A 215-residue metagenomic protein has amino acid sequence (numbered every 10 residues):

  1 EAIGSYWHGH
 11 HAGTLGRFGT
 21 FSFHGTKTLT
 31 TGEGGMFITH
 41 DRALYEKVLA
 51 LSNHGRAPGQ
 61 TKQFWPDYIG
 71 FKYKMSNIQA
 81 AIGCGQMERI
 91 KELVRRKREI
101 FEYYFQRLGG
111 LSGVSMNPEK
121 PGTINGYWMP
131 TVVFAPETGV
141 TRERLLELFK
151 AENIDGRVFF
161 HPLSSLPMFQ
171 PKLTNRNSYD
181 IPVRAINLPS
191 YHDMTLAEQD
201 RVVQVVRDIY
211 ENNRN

Functional and structural regions predicted by a protein language model:
E1-S22: Conserved PLP phosphate-binding loop immediately N-terminal to the Schiff-base lysine helix in PLP-dependent enzymes
Y6, R42-N215: PLP-dependent aminotransferase class I/II
S22, G35-H40, C84: Short beta-strand-to-turn element immediately C-terminal to the catalytic PLP-Schiff-base lysine in fold type I
T26-K27: SF2 helicase/translocase ATPase core recognition
G32: Zn2+-dependent peptidoglycan hydrolase active-site motif and core
